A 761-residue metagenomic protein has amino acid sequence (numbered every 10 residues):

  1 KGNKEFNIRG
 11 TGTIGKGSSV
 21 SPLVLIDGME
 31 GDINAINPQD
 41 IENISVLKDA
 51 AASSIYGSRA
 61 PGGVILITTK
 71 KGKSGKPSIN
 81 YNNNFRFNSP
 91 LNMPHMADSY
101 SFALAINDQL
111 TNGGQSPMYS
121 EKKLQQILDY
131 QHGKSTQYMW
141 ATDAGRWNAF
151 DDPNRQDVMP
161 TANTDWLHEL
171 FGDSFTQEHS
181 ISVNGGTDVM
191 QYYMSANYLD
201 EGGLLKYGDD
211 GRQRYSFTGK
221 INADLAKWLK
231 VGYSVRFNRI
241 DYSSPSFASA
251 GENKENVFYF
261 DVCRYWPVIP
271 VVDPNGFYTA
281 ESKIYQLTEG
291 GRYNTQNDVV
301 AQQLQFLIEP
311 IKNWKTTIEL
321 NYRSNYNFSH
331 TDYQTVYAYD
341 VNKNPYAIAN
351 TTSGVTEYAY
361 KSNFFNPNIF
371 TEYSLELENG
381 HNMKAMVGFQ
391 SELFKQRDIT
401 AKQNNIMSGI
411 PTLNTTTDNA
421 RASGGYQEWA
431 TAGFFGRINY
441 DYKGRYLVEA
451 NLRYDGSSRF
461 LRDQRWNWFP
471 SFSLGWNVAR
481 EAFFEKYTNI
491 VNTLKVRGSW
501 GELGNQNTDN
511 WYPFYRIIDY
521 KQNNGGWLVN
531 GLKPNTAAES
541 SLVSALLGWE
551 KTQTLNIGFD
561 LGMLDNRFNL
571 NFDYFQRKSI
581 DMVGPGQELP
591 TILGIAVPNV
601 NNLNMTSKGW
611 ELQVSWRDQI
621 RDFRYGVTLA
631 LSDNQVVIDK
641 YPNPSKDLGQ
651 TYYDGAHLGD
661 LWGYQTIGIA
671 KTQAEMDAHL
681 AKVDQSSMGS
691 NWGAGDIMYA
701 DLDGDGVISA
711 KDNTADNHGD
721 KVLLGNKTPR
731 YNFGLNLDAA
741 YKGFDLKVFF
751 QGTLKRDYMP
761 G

Functional and structural regions predicted by a protein language model:
K1-D27, E42, S53-K73: Extracytoplasmic beta-strand/coil segments of soluble accessory domains associated with Gram-negative outer-membrane
S21, K220-L229, S234-R239, A248 (+3 more regions): Extracellular/periplasmic, surface-exposed regions of secreted and cell-surface proteins
L23-L25, L66-K70, S78-R86, P94-M96 (+10 more regions): Predominantly transmembrane beta-strands of Gram-negative outer membrane beta-barrel pores used for transport
N80-R155, L603, Q619-N726, G761: Conserved small-residue
S89-P90, E169-L170, N489-N492, Q635-V637 (+3 more regions): C-terminal beta-signal and adjacent terminal beta-strands/loops of Gram-negative outer-membrane beta-barrel proteins
Q125-K134, Y138-W140, A149, T164-P245 (+1 more regions): Transmembrane beta-barrel wall of Gram-negative outer-membrane proteins
S135-N184, Y193-S195, L199, P270-E309 (+6 more regions): Outer-membrane beta-barrel transmembrane strand signature
A338-V341, S457, S690, A694 (+1 more regions): Extracytoplasmic gating/loop element in the C-terminal half of outer-membrane beta-barrel translocons and assembly
